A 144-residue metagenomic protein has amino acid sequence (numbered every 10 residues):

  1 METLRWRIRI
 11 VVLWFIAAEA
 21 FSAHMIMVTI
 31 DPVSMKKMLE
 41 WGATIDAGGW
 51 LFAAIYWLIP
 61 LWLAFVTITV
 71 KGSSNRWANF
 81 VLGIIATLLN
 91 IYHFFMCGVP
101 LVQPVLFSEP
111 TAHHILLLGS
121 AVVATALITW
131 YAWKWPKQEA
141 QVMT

Functional and structural regions predicted by a protein language model:
M1-A20: Cytosolic juxtamembrane helix and N-cap/initiation of the first transmembrane helix
E2, M27-K37, S73, M96-Q103 (+1 more regions): Juxtamembrane transmembrane-helix termini
I16-G49: Hydrophobic transmembrane helix segments
T44-L61: Interfacial helix-start motif at the membrane-water boundary
L58-I84: Juxtamembrane helix-break-helix junctions at the cytosolic face of small multi-pass alpha-helical membrane proteins
A78-G98: Hydrophobic alpha-helical membrane segments
P104-S120: Non-cytosolic membrane-interface motifs at loop->transmembrane helix junctions
L116, A121-T144: Membrane-water interface at the C-terminal end of transmembrane alpha helices
